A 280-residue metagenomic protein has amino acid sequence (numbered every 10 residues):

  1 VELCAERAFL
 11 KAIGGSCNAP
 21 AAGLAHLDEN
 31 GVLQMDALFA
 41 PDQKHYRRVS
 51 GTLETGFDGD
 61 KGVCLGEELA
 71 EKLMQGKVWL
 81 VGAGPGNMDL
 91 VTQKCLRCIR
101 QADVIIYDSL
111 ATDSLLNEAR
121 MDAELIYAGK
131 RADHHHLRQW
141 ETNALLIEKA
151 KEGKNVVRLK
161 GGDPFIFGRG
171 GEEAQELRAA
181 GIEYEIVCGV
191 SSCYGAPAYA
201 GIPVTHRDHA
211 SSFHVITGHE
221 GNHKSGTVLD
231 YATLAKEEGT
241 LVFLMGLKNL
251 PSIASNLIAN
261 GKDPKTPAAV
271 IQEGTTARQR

Functional and structural regions predicted by a protein language model:
V1-G76: Small-molecule-sensing regulatory modules
V1-L3, R7, G56-V63, E67 (+13 more regions): Electropositive phosphate-/nucleotide-binding environments in soluble metabolic enzymes
A8-A12, E68, K72, K94 (+7 more regions): Alpha-helical scaffold segments in soluble metabolic enzymes
G15, L27, Q75, R97-C98 (+7 more regions): Solvent-exposed alpha-helices and their adjacent loops that cap or buttress functional pockets in soluble metabolic
C17-A21, G82, S109, V242-N249 (+1 more regions): Glycine-rich anion-binding loop/nest that anchors nucleotide
A22-D28, T52-L53, I126-G129, C188 (+1 more regions): Beta-strand->loop->alpha-helix junctions that form or flank phosphate-binding loops in nucleotide-handling enzymes
K77-M88, Q93-V190, G195: Class I S-adenosyl-L-methionine
Q175, E183-E185, S191-R280: Beta-strand/loop-alpha-helix module characteristic of Rossmann-like adenine-cofactor folds
